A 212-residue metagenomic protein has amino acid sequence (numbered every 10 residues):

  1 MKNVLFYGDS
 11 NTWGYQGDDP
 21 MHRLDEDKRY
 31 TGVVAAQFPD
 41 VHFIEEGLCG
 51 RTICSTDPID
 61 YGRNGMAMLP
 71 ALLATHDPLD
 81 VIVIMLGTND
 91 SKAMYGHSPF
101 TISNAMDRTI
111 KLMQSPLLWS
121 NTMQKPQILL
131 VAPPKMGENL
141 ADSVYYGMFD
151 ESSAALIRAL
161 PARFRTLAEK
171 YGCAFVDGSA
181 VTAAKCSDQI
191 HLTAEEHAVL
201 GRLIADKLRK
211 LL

Functional and structural regions predicted by a protein language model:
M1-L48, T56-P58, L72-A74, L192 (+1 more regions): Serine-esterase "nucleophile elbow" of acetyl-processing enzymes
C49-R51, A183: Positions that flank functional sites
I53-N64: Structural motif
R63-L212: Alpha-helical cap/lid subdomain in secreted, periplasmic, or secretory-pathway luminal O-acyl-processing enzymes
